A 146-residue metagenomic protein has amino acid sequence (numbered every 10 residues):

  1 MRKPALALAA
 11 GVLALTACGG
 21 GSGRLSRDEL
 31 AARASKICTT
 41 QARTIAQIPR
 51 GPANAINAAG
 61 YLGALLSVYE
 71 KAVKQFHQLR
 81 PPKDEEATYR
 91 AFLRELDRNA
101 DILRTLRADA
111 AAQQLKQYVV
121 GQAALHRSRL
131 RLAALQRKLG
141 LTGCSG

Functional and structural regions predicted by a protein language model:
M1-L8: Bacterial N-terminal signal peptides that target proteins for export
L15-A17: C-terminal motif of bacterial Sec signal peptides marking the signal peptidase cleavage site
G19-G21: Bacterial signal peptide processing site
S26-A110, Q114-S145: Alpha-helical segments in soluble extracytoplasmic regions
